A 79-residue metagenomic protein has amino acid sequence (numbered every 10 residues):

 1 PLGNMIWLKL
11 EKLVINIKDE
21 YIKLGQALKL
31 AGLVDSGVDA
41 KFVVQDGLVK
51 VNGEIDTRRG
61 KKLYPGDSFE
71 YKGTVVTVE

Functional and structural regions predicted by a protein language model:
P1-K9: N-terminal amphipathic/basic-hydrophobic helices that include classical n-h-c signal peptides and signal-anchor
K9-L10, V51: A short, structure-level motif marking secondary-structure boundaries and short turns
L10-I22: A detector for short, charged/polar N-terminal pre-domain segments
K23-P65: A basic, amphipathic helix-loop patch mediating RNA/tRNA/ribosome contacts
R58-E79: C-terminal structural segments of small proteins and small subunits
